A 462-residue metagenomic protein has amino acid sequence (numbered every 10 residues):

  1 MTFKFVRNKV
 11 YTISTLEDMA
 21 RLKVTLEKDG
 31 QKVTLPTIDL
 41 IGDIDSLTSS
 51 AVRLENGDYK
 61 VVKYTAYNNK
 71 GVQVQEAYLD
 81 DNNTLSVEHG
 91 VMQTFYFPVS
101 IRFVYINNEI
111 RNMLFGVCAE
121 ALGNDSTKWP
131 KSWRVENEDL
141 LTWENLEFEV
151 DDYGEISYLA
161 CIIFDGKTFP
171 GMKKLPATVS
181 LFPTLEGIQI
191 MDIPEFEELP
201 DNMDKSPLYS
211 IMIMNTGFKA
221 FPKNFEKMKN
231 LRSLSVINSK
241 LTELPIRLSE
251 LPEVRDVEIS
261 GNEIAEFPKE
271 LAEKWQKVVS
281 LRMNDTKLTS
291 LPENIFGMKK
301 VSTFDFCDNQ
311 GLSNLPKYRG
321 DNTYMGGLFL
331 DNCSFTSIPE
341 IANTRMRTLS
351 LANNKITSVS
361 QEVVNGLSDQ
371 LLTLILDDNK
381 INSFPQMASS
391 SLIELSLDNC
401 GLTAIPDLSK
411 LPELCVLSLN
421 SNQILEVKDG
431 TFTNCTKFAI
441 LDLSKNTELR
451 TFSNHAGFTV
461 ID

Functional and structural regions predicted by a protein language model:
D43-N68: Short Pro-Gly-centered beta-turn/loop motif in secreted/extracellular proteins
I44, A66-V104: Structured interaction patches on ligand/partner-binding surfaces of diverse proteins
I106-N145: Surface-exposed cap/linker segments adjacent to membranes
W143-E198, K205-S210, M214: LRR N-terminal entry segment and analogous cap-like coil->beta motifs
I156, L181-L185, I193, D204-L208 (+13 more regions): Leucine-rich repeat
L159-D165, E186-M191, Y209-I213, R232-V236 (+10 more regions): Conserved hydrophobic beta-strand positions in leucine-rich repeat
K167-P170, I193-P194, N215-T216, S239 (+9 more regions): Conserved "Asn-ladder"/turn position within leucine-rich repeats
L175-A177, E197-N202, F221-N224, L244-R247 (+9 more regions): The feature encodes a structural signal of leucine-rich repeats
